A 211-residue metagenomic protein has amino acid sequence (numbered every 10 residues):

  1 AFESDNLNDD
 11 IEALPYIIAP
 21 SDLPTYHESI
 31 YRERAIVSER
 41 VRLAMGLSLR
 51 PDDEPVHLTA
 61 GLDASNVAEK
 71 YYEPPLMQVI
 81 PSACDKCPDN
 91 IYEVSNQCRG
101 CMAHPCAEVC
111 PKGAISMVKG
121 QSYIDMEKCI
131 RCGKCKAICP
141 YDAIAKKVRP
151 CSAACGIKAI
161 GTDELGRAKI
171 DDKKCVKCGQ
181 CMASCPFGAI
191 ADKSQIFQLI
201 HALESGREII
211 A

Functional and structural regions predicted by a protein language model:
A1-I138, D142-A154, K158: Ferredoxin-type iron-sulfur electron-transfer modules and their immediate structural context
Y141-D142, K147-A211: Iron-sulfur-cluster electron-transfer modules
